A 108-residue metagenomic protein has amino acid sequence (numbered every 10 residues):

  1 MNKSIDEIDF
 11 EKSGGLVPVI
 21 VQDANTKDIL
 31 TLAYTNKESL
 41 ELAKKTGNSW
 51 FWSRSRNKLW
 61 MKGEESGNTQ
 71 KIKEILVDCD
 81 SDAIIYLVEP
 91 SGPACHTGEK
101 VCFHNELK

Functional and structural regions predicted by a protein language model:
N2-L16, Q22-L30, T35-K108: C-terminal binding/interaction regions
